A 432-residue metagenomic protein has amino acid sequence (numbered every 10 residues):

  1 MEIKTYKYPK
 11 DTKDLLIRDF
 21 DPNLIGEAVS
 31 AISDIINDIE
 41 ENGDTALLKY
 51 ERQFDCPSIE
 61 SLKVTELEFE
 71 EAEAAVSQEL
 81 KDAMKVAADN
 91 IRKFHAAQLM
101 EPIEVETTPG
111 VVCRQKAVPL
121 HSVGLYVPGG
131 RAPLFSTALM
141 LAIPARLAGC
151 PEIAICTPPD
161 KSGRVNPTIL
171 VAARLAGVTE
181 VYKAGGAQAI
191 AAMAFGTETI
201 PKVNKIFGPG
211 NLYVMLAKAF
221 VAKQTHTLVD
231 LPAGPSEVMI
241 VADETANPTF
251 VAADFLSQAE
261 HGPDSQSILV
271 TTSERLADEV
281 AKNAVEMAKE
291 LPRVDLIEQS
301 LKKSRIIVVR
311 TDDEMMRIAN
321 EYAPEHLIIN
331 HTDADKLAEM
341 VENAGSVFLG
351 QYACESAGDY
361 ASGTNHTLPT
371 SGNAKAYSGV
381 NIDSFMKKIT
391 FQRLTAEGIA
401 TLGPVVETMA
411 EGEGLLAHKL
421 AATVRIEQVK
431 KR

Functional and structural regions predicted by a protein language model:
M1-H121: N-terminal Rossmann-like NAD(P)+-binding subdomain of aldehyde/semialdehyde dehydrogenases
E2-Y8, E180-G185, I306-T311: Short acidic-hydrophobic, aromatic-tinged amphipathic segments that line or gate anion-handling sites
M100-V105, S265-V270, E290-S300, N330-H331 (+2 more regions): Flexible, glycine/charged-enriched surface loops at secondary-structure junctions
V105-V171: Conserved small-residue-rich beta-alpha loop and adjacent elements that most often cradle the phosphate/pyrophosphate
G177-Q266: Conserved NAD(P)+-binding/catalytic subdomain of aldehyde/semialdehyde dehydrogenases
S257, H261, L269-A344: A glycine- and small/hydrophobic-rich beta-loop-beta segment that serves as a flexible "lid/hinge" or phosphate-binding
N320-R432: C-terminal core of ALDH-fold dehydrogenases
